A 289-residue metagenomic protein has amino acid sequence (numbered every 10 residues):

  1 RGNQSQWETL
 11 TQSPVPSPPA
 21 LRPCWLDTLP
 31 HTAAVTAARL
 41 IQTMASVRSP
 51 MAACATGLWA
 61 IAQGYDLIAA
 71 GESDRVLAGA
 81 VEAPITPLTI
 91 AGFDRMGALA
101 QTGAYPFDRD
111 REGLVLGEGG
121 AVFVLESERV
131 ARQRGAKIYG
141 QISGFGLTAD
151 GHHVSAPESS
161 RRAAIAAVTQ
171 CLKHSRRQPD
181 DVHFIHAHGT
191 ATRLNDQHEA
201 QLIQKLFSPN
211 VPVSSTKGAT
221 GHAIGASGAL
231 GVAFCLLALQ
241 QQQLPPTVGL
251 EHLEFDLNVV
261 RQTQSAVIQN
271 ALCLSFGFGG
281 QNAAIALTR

Functional and structural regions predicted by a protein language model:
G2-Q63, E72, D94-V115, A200-A229: Conserved catalytic cysteine-centered active-site region of acyl-thioester-dependent Claisen-condensing enzymes
S5-T9, P87-G92, H152-S155, D196-H198 (+2 more regions): Short acidic, glycine/serine/threonine-rich loops at helix termini
V35-L40, T56-V130, S227-R289: Conserved beta-strand-centric core segments of catalytic alpha/beta enzyme folds
R48-A52, S73-E82, K137-F145, D180-A187 (+3 more regions): Beta-strand segments within the central parallel beta-sheet cores of soluble alpha/beta enzyme folds
A53, T190-T192, A219-G225, S275-N282: Glycine-rich phosphate/pyrophosphate-binding beta-alpha loops
A60, A167-S175, L206, C235: Stable alpha-helical structural segments in soluble proteins, enriched in small hydrophobic residues
L99, G103-S175, F184: Condensing-enzyme catalytic core mediating Claisen C-C bond formation in acyl metabolism
H152-R161, T190-F207, G225-L230, Q262: Short glycine/threonine-rich loop-to-helix capping motif typified by GTGT followed within a few residues by an Asp-Pro
